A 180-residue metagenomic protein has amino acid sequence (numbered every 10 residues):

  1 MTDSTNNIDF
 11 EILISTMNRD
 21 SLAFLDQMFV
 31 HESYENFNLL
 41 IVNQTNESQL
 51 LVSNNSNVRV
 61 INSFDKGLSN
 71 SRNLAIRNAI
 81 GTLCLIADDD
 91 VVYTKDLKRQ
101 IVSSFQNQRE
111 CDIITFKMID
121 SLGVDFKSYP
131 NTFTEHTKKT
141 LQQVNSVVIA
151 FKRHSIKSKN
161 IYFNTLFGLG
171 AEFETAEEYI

Functional and structural regions predicted by a protein language model:
M1-Y34: N-proximal low-complexity "stem/linker" segments adjacent to membrane-targeting elements
D26-E47, I61-N62: Short beta-strand/loop segment that forms part of the nucleotide-sugar
S63-A79: Glycine-rich, basic loop-to-helix element that forms the pyrophosphate-binding segment of sugar-nucleotide handling
I80-G81, N145-Y162: Conserved nucleotide-sugar donor-binding and metal-coordinating catalytic region shared by glycosyltransferases
C84: Short aromatic/hydrophobic "clamp" motif used to bind/position activated sugar donors
D88-V92: The conserved acidic donor/metal-binding loop of glycosyltransferases
D96-Y129: Conserved donor NDP-sugar-binding/catalytic core segment of glycosyltransferases
F151, S155-I156, L166-I180: A short, conserved alpha-helix in the catalytic core of glycosyltransferases
